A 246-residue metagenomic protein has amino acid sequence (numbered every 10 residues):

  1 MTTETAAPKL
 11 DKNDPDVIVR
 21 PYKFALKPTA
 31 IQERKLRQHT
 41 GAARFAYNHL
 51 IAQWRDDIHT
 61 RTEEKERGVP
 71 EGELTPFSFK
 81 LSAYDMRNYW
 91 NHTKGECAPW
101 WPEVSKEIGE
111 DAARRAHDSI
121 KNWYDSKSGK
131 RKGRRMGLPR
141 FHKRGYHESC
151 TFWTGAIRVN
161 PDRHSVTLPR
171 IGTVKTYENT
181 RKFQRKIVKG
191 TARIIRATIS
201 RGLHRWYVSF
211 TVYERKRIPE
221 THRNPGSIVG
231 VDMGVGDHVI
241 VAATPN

Functional and structural regions predicted by a protein language model:
M1-N246: Nucleic-acid substrate recognition interfaces
